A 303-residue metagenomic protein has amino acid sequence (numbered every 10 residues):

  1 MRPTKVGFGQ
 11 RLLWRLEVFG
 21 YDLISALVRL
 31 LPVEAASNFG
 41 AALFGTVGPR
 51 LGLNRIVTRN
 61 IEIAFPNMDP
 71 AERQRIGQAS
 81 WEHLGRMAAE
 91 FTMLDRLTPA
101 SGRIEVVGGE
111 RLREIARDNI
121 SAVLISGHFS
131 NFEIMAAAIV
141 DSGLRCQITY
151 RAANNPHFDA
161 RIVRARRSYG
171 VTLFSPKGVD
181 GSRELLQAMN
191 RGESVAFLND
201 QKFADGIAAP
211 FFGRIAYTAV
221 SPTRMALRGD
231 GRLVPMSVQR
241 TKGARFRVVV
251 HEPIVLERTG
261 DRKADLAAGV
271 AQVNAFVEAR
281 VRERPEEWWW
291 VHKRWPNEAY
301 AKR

Functional and structural regions predicted by a protein language model:
M1-S126, S168: Membrane-anchoring hydrophobic helices of lipid-metabolizing enzymes
R2-L12, N67, Q74-Q78, R113-R117 (+3 more regions): Non-catalytic C-terminal accessory region of glycerolipid acyltransferases and related lyso-lipid remodeling enzymes
F19, L53, I104, K177 (+1 more regions): Soluble or luminal CAZymes and related metallo-dependent hydrolases
L23, I56, E110, I134 (+4 more regions): Short Gly/charged-rich anion-binding patches and loops
L53-I56, N155-P156, A216-A219: Active-site metal-coordination segments of metallo-dependent hydrolases
G102-V106, F129, N155, S175-V179 (+2 more regions): A conditional alpha-helix N-cap/helix-loop micro-motif detector
D118-G178, A204-A209, R240: Catalytic core of membrane glycerolipid acyltransferases/transacylases, capturing the structured, soluble-facing
